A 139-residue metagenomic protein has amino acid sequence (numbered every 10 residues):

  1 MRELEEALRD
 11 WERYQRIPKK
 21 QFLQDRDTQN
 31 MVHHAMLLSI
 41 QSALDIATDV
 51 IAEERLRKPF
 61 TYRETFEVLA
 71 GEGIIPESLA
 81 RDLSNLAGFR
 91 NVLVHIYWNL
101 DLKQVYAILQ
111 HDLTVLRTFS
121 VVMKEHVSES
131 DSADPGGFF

Functional and structural regions predicted by a protein language model:
M1-F139: Solvent-exposed interaction patches of small proteins and small membrane subunits
